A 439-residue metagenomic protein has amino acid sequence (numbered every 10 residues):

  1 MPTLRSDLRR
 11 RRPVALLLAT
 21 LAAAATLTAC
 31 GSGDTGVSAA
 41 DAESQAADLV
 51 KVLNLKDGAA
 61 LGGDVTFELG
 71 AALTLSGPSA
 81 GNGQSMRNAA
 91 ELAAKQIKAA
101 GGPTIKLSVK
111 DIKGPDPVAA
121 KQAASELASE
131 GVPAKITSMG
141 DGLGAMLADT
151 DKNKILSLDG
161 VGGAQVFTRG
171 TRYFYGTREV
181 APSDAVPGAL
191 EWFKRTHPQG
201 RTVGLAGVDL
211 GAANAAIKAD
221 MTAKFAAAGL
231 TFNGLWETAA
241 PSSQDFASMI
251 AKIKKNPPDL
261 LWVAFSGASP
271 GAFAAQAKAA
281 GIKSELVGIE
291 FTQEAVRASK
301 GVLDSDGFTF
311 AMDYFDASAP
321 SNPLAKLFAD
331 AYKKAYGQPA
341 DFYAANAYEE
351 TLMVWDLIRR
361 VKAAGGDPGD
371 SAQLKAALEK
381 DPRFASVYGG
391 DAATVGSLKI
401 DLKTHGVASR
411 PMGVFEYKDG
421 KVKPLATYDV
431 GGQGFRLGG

Functional and structural regions predicted by a protein language model:
A25-A29: C-terminal motif of bacterial Sec signal peptides marking the signal peptidase cleavage site
G31-D34: Bacterial signal peptide processing site
Q45, L49-A89, I97, K110-P117 (+4 more regions): Extracytoplasmic "Venus flytrap"
L75, F174-E237, L260: An alpha-beta-alpha
G81-M86, A100-R169, T238-F246, G271: Beta-alpha junction/loop-to-helix N-cap segments that form part of ligand/metal-binding clefts
N153, I217-D313: Extracellular/periplasmic bilobed ligand-binding domains
E179, A277-Y348, R360-K362, V422-G438: Extracellular/periplasmic periplasmic-binding protein-like sensory domains
A335-D341, L357-V422: Segments of small-molecule ligand-sensing domains
